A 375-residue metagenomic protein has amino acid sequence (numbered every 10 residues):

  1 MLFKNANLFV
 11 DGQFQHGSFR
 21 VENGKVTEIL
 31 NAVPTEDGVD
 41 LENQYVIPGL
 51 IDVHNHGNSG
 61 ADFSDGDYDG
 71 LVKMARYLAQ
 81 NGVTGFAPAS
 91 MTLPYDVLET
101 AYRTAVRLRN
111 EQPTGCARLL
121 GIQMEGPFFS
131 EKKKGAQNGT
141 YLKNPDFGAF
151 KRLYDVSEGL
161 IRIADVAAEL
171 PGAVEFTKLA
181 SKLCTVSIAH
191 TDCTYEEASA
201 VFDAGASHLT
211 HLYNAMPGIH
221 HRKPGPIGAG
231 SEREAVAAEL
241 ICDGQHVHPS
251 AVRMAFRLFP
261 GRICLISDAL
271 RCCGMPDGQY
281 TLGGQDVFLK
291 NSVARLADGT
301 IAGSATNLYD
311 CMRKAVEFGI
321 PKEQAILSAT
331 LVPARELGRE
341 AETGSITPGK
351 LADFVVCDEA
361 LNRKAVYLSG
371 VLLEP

Functional and structural regions predicted by a protein language model:
M1-F3, V33-V72, R76: Replace "His-x-His-based motif
M1-V33, Y367, L372: N-terminal metal-binding scaffold of metallo-dependent hydrolase/deaminase domains
A6, R335, S345-P375: C-terminal cap of metal-dependent C-N hydrolases
L50, G57-D65, G82, A87-V97 (+1 more regions): Active-site loop-to-helix "anion-binding N-cap" substructures in soluble metabolic enzymes
H56, V72-A101, A117-S130, S157-E169 (+4 more regions): Divalent metal-dependent hydrolysis catalytic cores, especially in the metallo-beta-lactamase
R76-A87, S130-E158, A200-L212, K223 (+2 more regions): Active-site gating loops and adjacent loop-to-helix segments of metal-dependent hydrolytic enzymes
D155-M275: Active-site core of metal-dependent hydrolases
G228-A238, F256-S267, C272-V356: His/Asp/Glu-enriched, well-ordered alpha-helical/loop segment that forms or immediately abuts the divalent-metal
